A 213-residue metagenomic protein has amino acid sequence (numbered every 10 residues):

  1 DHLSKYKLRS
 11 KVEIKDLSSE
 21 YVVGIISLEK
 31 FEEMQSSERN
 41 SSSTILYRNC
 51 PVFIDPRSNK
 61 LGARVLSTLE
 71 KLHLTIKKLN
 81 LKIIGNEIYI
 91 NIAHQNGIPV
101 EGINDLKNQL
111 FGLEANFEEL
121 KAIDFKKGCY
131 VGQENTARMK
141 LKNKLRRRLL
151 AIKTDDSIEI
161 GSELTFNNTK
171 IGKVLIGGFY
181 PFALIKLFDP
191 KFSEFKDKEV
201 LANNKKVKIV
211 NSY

Functional and structural regions predicted by a protein language model:
D1-Y213: Basic, glycine/lysine-rich polyanion-binding surfaces/domains
